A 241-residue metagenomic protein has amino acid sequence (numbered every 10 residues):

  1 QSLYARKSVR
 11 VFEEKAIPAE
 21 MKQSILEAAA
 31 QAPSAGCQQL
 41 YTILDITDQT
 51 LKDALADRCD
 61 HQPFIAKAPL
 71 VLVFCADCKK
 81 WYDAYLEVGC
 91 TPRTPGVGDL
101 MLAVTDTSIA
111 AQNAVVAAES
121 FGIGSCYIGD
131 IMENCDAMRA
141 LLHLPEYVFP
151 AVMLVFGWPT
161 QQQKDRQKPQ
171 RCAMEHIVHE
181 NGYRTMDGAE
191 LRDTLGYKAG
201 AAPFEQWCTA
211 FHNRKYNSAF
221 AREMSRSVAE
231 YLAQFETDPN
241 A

Functional and structural regions predicted by a protein language model:
Q1-A241: Acidic, surface-exposed loops and disordered segments
